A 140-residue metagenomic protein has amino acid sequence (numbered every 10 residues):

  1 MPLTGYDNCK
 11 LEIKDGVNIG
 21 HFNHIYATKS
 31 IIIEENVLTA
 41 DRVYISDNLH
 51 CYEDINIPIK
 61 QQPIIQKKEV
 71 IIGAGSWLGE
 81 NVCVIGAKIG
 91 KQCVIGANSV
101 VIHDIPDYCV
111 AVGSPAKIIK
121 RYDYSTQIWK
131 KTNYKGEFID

Functional and structural regions predicted by a protein language model:
M1-I89, S114, Y122-D123, I128: Flexible, glycine/small-residue-enriched loop-and-beta-strand segment within the central core of proteins
I45, I139-D140: Extended hydrophobic/Leu-rich segments
G73-S76, I95, I139: Hydrophobic transmembrane signal anchors and adjacent membrane-proximal interface regions, especially in viral
K88-V112, A116: C-terminal/domain-terminus segments
G113, W129-F138: C-terminal membrane module of polytopic membrane proteins
I119: Acidic, carboxylate-rich catalytic segments that either coordinate divalent cations
